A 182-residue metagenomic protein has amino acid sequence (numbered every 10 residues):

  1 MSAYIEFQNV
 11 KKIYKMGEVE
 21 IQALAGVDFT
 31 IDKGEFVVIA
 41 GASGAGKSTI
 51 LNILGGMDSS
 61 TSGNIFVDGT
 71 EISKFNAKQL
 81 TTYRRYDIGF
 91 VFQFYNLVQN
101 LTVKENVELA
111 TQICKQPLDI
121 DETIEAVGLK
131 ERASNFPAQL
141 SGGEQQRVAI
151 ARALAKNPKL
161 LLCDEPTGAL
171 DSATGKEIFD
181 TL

Functional and structural regions predicted by a protein language model:
A3-L182: ABC family nucleotide-binding domain
